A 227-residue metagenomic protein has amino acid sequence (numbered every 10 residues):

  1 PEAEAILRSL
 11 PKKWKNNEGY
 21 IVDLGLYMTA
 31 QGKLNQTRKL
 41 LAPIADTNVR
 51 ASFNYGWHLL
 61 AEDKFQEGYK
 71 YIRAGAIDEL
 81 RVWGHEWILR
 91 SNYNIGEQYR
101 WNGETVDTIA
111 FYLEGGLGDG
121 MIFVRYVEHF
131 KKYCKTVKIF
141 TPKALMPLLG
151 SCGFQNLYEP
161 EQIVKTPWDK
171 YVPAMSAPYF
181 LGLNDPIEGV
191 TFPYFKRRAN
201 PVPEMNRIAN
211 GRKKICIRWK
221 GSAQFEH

Functional and structural regions predicted by a protein language model:
P1-H227: Alpha-helical solenoid repeat scaffolds of the TPR/TPR-like class and their adjacent stem/linker regions that mediate
